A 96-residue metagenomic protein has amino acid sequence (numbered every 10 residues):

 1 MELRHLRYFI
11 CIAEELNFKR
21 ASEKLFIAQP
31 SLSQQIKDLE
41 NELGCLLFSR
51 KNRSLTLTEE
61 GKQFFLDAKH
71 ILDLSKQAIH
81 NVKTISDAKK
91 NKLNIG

Functional and structural regions predicted by a protein language model:
E2-H5, Q29, S54, G61 (+1 more regions): The N-cap/first-turn positions of alpha helices within or immediately adjacent to helix-turn-helix DNA-binding domains
R7-I10, Q34, S49: Base-recognition residues in the alpha-helical recognition helix of bacterial helix-turn-helix
I10-S31: Short helix-boundary/capping micro-motifs
E15, K24, K37-L46, I79: Residue cluster at the C-terminal edge of the helix-turn-helix DNA-binding motif
E40-E60: A short LG(V/I)-centered, amphipathic sequence patch enriched for acidic residue(s) preceding the LG motif
E42-L43, F64-S86: Alpha-helical linker/hinge and terminal dimerization helices associated with HTH transcriptional regulators
K83-G96: Interdomain hinge and pocket-entrance segments immediately C-terminal to HTH DNA-binding domains
